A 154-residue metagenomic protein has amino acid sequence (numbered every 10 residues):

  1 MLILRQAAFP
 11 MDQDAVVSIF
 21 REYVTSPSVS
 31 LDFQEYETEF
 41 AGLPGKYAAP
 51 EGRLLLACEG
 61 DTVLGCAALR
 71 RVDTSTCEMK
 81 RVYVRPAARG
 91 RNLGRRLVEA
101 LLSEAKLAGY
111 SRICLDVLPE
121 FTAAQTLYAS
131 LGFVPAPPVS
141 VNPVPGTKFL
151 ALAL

Functional and structural regions predicted by a protein language model:
L2, Q6-K80, R85-P86, V98-A100 (+3 more regions): Acetyl-CoA-dependent GNAT
P10, D14, R91, T122: Loop/helix-junction capping segments adjacent to catalytic residues or to phosphate/diphosphate-binding pockets
M11, A108, D116: Residue-level signal for short amphipathic helical patches enriched in basic/charged and nearby hydrophobic residues
D61, N92, G109: Conserved G/P- and acidic residue-centered "switch" motifs that form tight phosphate/ATP-binding loops in soluble
R85-R91, P119-E120: Active-site acidic-Proline motif in GNAT/NAT acetyltransferases
R91, R95, E99: Residues forming the Rossmann-fold NAD(P)(H) cofactor-binding site
S111-L154: C-terminal "cap" of GNAT-fold acetyltransferases
